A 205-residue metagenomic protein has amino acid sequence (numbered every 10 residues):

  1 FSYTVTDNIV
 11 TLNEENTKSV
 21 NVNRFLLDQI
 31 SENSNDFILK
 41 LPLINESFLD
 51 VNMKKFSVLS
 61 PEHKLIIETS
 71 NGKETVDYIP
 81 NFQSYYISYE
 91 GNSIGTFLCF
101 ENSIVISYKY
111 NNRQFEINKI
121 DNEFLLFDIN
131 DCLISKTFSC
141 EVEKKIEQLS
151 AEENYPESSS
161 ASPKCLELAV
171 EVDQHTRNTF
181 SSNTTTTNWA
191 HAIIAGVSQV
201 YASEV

Functional and structural regions predicted by a protein language model:
F1-K119: N-terminal prosegments of processed precursors
T4-S19, L125, N130-V205: Fold-level signature of zinc-dependent metallopeptidase catalytic domains
Y85-S88, I106-Y108, F124-I129, I134-S135: Generic recognition of long tandem-repeat/solenoid scaffolds
